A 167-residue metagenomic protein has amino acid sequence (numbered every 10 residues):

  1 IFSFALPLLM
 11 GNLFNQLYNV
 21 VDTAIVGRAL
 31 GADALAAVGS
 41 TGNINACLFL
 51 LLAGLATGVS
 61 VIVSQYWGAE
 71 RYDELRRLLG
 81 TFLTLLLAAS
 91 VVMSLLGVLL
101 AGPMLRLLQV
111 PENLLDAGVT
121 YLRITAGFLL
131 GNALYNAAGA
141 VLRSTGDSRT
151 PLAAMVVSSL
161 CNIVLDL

Functional and structural regions predicted by a protein language model:
I1-A5, V63-L130: Short alpha-helical transmembrane segments in multi-pass integral membrane proteins
I1-L17, V21, I44, L48-L51 (+2 more regions): Residue-level signal for short hydrophobic patches within transmembrane helices of multi-pass membrane transporters
A5, N12, G39-G42, L86 (+4 more regions): Residue-level recognition of transmembrane alpha-helices in multi-pass small-molecule transporters/permeases
M10, D22-V26, V38, V63-G68 (+7 more regions): Hydrophobic/aromatic residues within transmembrane alpha-helices of membrane transport systems, especially the TMDs
V20-A24, L95, A137-V141, I163-L167: Alpha-helical transmembrane segments of multipass membrane proteins
V26-A46, N113-A117: Interfacial/gating helices of multi-pass transporter permease domains
L35-L95, N132-P151: Small-residue-rich hydrophobic transmembrane alpha-helices
G97, T150-L167: Alpha-helical transmembrane segments of multi-pass membrane transporters and transport-associated inner-membrane enzymes
